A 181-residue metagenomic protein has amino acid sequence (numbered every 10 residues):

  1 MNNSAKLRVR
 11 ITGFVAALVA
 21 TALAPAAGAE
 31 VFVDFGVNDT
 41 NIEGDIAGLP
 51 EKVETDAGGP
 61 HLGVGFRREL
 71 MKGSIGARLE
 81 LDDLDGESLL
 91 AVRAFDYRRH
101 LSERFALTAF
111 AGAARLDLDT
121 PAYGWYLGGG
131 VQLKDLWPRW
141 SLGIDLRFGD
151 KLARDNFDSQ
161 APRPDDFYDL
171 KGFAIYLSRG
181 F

Functional and structural regions predicted by a protein language model:
M1-F32, F181: Cleavable N-terminal export/targeting peptides
E30-F32, G129-D135, F167-F181: Outer-membrane beta-barrel "beta-signal"
V31-D39, A77-L81, A109-A113, I144-D150: Transmembrane beta-barrel strands of outer-membrane/channel proteins
N38-L70: N-terminal targeting signals for Sec/Tat export/insertion, comprising classic cleavable signal peptides
E43-K52, E87-R93, D119-W125, R154-A161: Outer-membrane beta-barrel translocator domains and adjoining extracellular loop/strand segments of Gram-negative
P60-S141, S178: Gram-negative (and chloroplast) outer-membrane scaffold detector with strong preference for beta-barrel transmembrane
V131-D158: Short cationic/low-complexity microdomains
